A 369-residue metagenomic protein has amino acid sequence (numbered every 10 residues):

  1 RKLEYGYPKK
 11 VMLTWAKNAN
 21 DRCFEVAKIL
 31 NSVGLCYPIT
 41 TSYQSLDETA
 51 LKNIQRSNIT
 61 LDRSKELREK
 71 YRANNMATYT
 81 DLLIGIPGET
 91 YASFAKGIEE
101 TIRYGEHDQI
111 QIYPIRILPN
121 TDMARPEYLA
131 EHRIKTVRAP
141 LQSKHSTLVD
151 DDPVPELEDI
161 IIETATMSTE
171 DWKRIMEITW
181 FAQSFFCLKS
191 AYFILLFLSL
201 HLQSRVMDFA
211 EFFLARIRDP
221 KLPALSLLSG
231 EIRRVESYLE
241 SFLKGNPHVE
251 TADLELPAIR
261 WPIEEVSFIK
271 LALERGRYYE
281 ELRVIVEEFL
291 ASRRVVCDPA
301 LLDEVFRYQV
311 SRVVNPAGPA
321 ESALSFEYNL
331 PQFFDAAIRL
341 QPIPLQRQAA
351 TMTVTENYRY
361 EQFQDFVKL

Functional and structural regions predicted by a protein language model:
R1-Y79, I84-I86: Conserved SAM/AdoMet-binding glycine-rich loop
Y5, K10, T80, D108-Y113 (+1 more regions): Acidic/polar loop patches that form or flank catalytic/metal-binding clefts of enzymes that bind anionic ligands
T14, N18, I59-E66, E89-K96 (+2 more regions): Generic recognition of stable, solvent-exposed alpha-helical segments in well-folded globular domains
E25-A27, P87-Y104: Catalytic cores of alpha/beta
T41, D81, T101, I110 (+1 more regions): Conserved, mostly hydrophobic/aromatic
Q44, E48-Q55, I84-A92, G105-W172 (+1 more regions): Flexible glycine/acidic-rich beta-alpha junction loops that bind and position SAM and/or redox cofactors in anaerobic
N75, T101, G105-Q109, P114 (+1 more regions): A generic secondary-structure signal for well-formed alpha-helical elements
D159-L369: Radical SAM enzyme core and accessory elements
